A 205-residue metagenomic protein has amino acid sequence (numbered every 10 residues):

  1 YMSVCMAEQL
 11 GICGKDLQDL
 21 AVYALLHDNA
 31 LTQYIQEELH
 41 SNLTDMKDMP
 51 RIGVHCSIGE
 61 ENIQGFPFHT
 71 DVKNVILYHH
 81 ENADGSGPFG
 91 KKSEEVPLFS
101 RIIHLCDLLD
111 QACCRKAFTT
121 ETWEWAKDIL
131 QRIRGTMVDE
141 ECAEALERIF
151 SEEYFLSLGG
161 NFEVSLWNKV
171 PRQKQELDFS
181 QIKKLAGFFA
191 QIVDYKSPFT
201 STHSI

Functional and structural regions predicted by a protein language model:
Y1-I205: Histidine- and acidic-residue-rich, metal-dependent catalytic cores
